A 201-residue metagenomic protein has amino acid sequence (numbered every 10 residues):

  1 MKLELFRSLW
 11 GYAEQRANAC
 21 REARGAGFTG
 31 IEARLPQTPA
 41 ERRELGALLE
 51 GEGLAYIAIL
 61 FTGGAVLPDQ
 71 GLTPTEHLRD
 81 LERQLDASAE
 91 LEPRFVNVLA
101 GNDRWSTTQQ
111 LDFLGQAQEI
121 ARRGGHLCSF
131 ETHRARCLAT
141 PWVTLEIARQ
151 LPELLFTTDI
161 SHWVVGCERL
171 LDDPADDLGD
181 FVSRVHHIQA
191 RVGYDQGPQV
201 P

Functional and structural regions predicted by a protein language model:
M1-R83, A89: N-terminal pre-domain/capping segments
M1-S8, I31-A33, Y56-F61, R94-V98 (+3 more regions): Hydrophobic faces of well-ordered beta-strands that scaffold small-molecule active sites in alpha/beta enzyme cores
F6-Y12, R34-P36, F61-A65, G101-D103 (+3 more regions): Active-site beta-loop-alpha junctions enriched in small/polar residues
G27-T29, E52-L54, E92, Q150-L155 (+1 more regions): Glycine-enriched alpha-helix->loop->beta-strand junction motifs that scaffold or abut catalytic
A40-E52, E82-A89, W142-R149, D172-S183: Short amphipathic alpha-helices and their capping/turn segments at secondary-structure boundaries
E41, S106, P198: Glycine/Thr-rich phosphate-binding loops of Rossmann-like dinucleotide-binding domains
Q70-F156: Active-site acidic/histidine proton-transfer and metal-coordination neighborhood in alpha/beta enzyme cores
R123-P201: Acidic/histidine-rich catalytic cores of soluble enzymes
